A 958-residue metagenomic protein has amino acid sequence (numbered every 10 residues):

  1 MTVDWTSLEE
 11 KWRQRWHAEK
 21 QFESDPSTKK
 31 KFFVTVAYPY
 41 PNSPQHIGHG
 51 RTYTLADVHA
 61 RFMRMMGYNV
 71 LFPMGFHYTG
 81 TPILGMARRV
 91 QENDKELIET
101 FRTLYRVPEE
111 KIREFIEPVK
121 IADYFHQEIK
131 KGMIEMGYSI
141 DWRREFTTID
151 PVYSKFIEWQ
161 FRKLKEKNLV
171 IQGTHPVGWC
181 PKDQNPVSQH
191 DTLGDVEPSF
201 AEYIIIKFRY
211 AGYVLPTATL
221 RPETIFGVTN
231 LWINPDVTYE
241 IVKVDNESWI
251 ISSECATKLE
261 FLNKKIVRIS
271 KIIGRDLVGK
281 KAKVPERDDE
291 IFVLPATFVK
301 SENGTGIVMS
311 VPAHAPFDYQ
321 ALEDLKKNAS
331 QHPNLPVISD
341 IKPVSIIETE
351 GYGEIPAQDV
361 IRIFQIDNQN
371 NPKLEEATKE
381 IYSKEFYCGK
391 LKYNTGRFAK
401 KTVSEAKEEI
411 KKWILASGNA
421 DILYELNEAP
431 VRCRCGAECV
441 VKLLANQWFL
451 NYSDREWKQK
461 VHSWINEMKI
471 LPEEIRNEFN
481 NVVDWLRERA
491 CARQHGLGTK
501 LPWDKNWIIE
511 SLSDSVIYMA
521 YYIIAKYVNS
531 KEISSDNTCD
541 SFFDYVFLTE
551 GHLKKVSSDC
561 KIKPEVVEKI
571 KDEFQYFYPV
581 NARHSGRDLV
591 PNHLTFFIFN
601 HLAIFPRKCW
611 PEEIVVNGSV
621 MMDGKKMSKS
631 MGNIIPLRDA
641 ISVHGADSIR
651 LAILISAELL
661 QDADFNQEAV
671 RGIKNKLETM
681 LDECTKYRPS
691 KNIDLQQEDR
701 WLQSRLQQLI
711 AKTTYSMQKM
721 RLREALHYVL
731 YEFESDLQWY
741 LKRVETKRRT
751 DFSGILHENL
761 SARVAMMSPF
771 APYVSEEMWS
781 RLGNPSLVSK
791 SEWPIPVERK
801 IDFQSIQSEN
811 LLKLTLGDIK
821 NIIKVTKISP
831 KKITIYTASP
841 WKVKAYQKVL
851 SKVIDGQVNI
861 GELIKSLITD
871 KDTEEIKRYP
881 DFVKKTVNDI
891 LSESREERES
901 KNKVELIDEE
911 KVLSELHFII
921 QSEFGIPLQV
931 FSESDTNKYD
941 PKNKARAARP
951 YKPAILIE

Functional and structural regions predicted by a protein language model:
M1-I47, R64, V70, K265-I266 (+9 more regions): Non-catalytic terminal extensions that flank enzyme cores
T2, K11, R15-E19, V90-F226 (+12 more regions): Residue patterns forming the tRNA-binding/recognition surfaces of aminoacyl-tRNA synthetases and related DALR
L8, R13, K165-E166, V170-T192 (+2 more regions): Amphipathic alpha-helical
S24-R89, T148, I157, T217-L220 (+4 more regions): N-terminal catalytic cores of NTP/NDP-binding nucleotidyl/phosphoryl-transfer enzymes
H77, L193, I693-T714, H727-Y731 (+2 more regions): Acidic, turn-prone loop/beta-hairpin segments
K207, A218, K283-F292, A296-S301 (+3 more regions): Alpha-helical recognition segments enriched in aromatics with Gly/Pro capping that present substrate-recognition
P222-I307, P316, Q320: Protease-associated
Q667, R671, S786-E958: C-terminal low-complexity, glycine/proline- and small-hydrophobic-enriched intrinsically disordered tails that act as
